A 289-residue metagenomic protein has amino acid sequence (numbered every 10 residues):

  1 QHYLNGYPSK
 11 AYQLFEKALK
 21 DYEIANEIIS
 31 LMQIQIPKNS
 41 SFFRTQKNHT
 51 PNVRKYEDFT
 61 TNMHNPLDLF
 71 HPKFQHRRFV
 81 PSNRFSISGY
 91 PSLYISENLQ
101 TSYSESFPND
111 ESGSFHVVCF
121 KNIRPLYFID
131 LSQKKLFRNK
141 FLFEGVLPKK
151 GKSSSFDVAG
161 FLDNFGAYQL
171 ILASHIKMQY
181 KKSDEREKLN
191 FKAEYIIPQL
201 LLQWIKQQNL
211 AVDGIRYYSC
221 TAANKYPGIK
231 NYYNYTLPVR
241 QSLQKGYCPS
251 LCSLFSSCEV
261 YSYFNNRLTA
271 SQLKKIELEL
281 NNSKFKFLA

Functional and structural regions predicted by a protein language model:
Q1-R78, N109-D110, F115-A289: Active-site and NAD+-binding cores of ADP-ribose-processing enzymes
R84-Y90: Short glycine-enriched loop/turn motifs at secondary-structure junctions
Y90-S96: Short, well-ordered beta-strand elements within core beta-sheets of diverse protein domains
S96-E97, V117: Glycine-rich, histidine-containing beta strand-loop boundary motifs that form or position
L99-E111: Short active-site loop/helix that positions an aromatic residue
